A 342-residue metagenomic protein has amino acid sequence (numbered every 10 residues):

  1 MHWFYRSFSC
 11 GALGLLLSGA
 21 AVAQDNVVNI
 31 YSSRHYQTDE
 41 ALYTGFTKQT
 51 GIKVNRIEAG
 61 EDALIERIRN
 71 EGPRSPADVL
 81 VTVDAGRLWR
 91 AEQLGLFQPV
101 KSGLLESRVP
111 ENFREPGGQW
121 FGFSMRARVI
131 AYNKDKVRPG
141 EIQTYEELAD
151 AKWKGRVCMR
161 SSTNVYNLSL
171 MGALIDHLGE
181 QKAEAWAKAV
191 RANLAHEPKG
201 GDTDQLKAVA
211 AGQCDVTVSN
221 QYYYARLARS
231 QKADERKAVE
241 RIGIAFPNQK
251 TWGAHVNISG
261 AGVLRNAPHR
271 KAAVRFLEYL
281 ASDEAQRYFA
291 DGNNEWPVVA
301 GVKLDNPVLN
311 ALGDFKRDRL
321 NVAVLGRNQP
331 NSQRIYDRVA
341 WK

Functional and structural regions predicted by a protein language model:
S7-G19: Bacterial N-terminal signal peptides
A23-W89, K342: Early extracytoplasmic/lumenal segment of secretory-pathway proteins
Y31-R34, P116-G117, Y132-K134, G140 (+3 more regions): Short beta-strand->loop
S75-L80, Q98-Y132, E146, V157-M159: A structural signal for short loop-to-beta-strand junctions that line the ligand-binding cleft of periplasmic/secreted
L88-L96, E115-Q143, M171-G172, V256-G262: Periplasmic solute-binding protein
S162, Y166, A173-P247: Ligand-binding pocket segment of bilobal, Venus flytrap-like solute-binding proteins
S259-R319: Mature extracytoplasmic/periplasmic domains
D305-K342: Extracellular/periplasmic bilobal clamshell ligand-binding domains
